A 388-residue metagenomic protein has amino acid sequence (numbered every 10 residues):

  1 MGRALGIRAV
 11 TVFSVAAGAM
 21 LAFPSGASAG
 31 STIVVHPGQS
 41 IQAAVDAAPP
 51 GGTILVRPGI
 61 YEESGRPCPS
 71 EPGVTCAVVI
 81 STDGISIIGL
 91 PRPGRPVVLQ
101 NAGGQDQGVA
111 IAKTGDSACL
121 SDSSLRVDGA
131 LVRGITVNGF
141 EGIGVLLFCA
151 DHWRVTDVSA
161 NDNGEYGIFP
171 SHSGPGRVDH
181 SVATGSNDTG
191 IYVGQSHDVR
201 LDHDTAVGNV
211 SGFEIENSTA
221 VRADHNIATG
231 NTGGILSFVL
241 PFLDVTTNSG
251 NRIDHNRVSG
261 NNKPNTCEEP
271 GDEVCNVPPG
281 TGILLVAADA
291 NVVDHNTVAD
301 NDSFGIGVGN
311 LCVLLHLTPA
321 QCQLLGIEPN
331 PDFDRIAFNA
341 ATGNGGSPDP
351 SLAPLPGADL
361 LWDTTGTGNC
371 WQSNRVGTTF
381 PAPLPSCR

Functional and structural regions predicted by a protein language model:
M1-F13: Bacterial N-terminal signal peptides that target proteins for export
V10-A22: Bacterial N-terminal signal peptides
A19-A47, T53, P58-Y61: Right-handed parallel beta-helix/beta-solenoid
G30, V34-P37, P58, E62-E71 (+1 more regions): Right-handed parallel beta-helix/beta-spiral solenoid domain characteristic of secreted/periplasmic
V45, G65-C68, A102-V109, E141-L147 (+10 more regions): Short glycine/acidic-rich loop motifs that flank beta-strands on beta-rich extracellular proteins
P58, G84-L90, D128-G139, D151-Y166 (+7 more regions): Right-handed parallel beta-helix
E63-C76, G108-D122, C267-P270, V313-G326 (+1 more regions): Surface-exposed intrinsically disordered loops and tails
L314-A320, G326-R388: Acidic, glycine- and Ser/Thr-rich low-complexity intrinsically disordered tracts in extracellular/secreted proteins
